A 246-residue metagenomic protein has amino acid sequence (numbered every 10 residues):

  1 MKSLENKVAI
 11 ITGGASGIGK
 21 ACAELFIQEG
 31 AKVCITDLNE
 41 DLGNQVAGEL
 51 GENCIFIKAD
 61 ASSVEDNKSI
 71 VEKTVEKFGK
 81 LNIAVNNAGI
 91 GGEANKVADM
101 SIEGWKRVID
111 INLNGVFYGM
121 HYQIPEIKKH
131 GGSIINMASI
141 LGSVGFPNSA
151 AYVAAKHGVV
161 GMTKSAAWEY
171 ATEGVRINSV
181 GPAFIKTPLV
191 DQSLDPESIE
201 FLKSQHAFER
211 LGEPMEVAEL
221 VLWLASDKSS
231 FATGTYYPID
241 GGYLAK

Functional and structural regions predicted by a protein language model:
G91-A94, V144, V221-L222, T233-K246: Short C-terminal tail/terminal secondary-structure segment of NAD(P)H-dependent dehydrogenase/reductase domains
N95-V97, S101-I109, L202: Substrate-binding pocket helix/loop in short-chain dehydrogenase/reductase
M120, A155, T163: Active-site helix of classical SDR
P125, W168-T172, S230: Alpha-helical segment proximal to the catalytic Tyr-Lys
S139: Residue(s) in the substrate-gating loop at a strand-loop-helix junction that position the organic substrate next
A171, R176, E213, A232-G234: Short, small/polar-rich loop/turn modules that mediate ligand/substrate recognition or access, typified
H206-V217, K228: A conserved structural motif in NAD(P)-dependent oxidoreductases
